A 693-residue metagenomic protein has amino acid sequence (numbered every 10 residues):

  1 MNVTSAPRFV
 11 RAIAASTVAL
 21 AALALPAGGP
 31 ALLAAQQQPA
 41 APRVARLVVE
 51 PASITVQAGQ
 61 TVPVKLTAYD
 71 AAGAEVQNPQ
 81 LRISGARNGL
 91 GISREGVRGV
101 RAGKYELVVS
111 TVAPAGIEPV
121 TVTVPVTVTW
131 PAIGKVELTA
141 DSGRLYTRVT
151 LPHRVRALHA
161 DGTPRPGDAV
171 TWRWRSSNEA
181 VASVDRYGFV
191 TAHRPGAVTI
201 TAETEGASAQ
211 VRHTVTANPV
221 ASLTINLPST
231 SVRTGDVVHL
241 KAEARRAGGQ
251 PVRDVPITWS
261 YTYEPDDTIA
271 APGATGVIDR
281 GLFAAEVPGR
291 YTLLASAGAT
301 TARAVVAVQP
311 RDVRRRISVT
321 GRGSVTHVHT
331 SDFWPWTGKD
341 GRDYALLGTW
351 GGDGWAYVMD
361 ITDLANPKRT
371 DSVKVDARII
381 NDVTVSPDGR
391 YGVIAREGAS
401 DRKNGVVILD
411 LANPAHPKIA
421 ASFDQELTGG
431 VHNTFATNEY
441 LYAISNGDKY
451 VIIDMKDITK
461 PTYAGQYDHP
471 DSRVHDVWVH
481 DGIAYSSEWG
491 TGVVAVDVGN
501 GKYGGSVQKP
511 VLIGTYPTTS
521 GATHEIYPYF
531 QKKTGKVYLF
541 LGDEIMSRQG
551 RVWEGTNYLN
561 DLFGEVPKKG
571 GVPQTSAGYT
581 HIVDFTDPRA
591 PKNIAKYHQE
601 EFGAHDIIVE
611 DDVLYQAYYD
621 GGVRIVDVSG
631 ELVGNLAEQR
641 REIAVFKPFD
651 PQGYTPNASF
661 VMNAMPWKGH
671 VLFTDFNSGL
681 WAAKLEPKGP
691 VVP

Functional and structural regions predicted by a protein language model:
N2-T17: Bacterial N-terminal signal peptides that target proteins for export
V3-T4, Q38, A209, V626: Absolute N-terminal positional cue centered near the fourth residue
A14-G28: Bacterial N-terminal signal peptides
L33-R314: Extracytoplasmic soluble-region selector
E286-P693: Feature marking well-ordered beta-strand scaffolds used for ligand recognition
